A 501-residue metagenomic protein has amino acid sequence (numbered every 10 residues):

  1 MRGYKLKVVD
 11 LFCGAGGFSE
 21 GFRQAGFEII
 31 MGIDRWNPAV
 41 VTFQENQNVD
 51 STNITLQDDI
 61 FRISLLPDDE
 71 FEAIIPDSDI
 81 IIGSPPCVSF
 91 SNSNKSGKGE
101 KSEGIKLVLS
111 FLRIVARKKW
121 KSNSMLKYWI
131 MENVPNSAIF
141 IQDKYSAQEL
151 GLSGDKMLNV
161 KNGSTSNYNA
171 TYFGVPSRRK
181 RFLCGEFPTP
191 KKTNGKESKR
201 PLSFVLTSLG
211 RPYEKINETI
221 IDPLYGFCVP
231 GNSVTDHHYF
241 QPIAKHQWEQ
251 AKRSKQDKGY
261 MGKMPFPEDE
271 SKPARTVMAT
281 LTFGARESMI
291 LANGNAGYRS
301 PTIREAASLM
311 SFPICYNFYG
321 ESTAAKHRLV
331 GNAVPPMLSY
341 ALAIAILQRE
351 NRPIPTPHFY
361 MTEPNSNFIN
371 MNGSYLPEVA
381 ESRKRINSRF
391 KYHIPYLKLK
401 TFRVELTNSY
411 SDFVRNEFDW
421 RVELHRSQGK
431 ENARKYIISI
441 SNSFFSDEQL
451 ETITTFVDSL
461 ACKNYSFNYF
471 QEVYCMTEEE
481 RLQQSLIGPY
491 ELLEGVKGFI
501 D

Functional and structural regions predicted by a protein language model:
G3-V8: Extreme N-terminal starter segment of soluble prokaryotic enzymes
V9, I80-I82: N-terminal Rossmann-like NAD(P) cofactor-binding module of classical short-chain dehydrogenase/reductase
F12-A15, V330: Class I SAM-dependent methyltransferase "Motif I" SAM/SAH-binding loop
A15-F27: Conserved SAM-binding loop of SAM-dependent methyltransferases across substrates and taxa, primarily the Class I
W36-N37: Conserved SAM/SAH-binding beta-strand->alpha-helix loop
V41-A73: S-adenosyl-L-methionine
D68-S78, C87-E268: Class I S-adenosyl-L-methionine
D236-D501: C-terminal target-recognition/interaction regions appended to catalytic cores
